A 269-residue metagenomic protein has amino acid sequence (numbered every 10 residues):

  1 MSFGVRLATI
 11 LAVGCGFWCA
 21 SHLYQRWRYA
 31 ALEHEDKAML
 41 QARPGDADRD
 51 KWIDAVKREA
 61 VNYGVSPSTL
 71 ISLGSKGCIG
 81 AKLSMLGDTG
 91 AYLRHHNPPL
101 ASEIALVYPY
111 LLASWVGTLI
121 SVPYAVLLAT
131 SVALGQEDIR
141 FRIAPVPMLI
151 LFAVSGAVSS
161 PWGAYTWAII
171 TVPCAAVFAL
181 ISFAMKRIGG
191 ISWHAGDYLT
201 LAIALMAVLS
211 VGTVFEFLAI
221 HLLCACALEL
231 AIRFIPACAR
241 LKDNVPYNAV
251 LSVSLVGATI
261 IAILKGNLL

Functional and structural regions predicted by a protein language model:
M1-L269: A membrane-topology feature that recognizes alpha-helical transmembrane segments and their immediate juxtamembrane
